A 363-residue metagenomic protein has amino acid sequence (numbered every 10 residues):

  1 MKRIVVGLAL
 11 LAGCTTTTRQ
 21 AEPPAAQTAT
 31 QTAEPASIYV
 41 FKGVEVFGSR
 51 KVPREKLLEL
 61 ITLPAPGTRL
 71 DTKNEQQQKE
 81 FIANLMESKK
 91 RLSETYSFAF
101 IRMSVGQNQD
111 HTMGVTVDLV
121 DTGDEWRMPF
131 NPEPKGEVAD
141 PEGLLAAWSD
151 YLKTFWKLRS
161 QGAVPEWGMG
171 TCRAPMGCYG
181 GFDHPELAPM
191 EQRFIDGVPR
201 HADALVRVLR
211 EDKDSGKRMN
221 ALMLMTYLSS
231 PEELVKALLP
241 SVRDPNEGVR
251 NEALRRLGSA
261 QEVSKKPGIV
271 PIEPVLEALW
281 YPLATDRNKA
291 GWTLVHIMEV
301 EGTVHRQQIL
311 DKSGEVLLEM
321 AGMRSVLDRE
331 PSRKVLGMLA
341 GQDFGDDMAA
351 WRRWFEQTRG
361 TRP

Functional and structural regions predicted by a protein language model:
K2-G7: Sec-dependent signal peptide recognition, specifically the positively charged N-region followed immediately by
T18-A29: Short, low-complexity, disordered segments immediately C-terminal to signal peptides in bacterial exported proteins
A33-R50, T68-P132: Periplasmic polypeptide-binding modules associated with outer-membrane biogenesis and secretion
K42-G48, A65-K79, A188-F194, R207 (+2 more regions): Second-shell loop/turn segments in exported
G114, D118-E232, P240-R243, E247-N251 (+5 more regions): Extended repeat-based scaffolds of very large eukaryotic assembly and lipid-transport proteins
